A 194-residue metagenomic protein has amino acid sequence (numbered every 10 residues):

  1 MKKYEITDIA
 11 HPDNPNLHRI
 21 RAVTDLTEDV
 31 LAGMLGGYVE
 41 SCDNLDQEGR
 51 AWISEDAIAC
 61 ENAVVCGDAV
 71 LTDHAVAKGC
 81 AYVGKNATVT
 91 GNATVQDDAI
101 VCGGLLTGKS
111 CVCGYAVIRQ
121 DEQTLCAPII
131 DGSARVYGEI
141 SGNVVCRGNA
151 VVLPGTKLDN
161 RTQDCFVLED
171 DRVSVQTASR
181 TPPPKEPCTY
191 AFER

Functional and structural regions predicted by a protein language model:
M1-R50, D56, D68, H74 (+6 more regions): Terminal amphipathic alpha-helical/low-complexity segments used for targeting or macromolecular assembly
D43-L45, A51, A57, A63 (+19 more regions): Residues at the loop-to-beta-strand transition
